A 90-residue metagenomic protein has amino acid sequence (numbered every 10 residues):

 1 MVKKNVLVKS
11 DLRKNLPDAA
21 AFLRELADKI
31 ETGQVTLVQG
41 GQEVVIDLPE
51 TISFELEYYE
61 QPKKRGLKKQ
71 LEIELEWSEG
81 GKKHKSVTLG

Functional and structural regions predicted by a protein language model:
M1-D28: Terminal, regulation- and interaction-focused segments at domain boundaries
V2-K9, L37, V45-G90: Long protein-protein interaction modules used by eukaryotic assembly/scaffold proteins
F22, L26-I30, V38-V44: Extracellular/virion structural assembly segments
